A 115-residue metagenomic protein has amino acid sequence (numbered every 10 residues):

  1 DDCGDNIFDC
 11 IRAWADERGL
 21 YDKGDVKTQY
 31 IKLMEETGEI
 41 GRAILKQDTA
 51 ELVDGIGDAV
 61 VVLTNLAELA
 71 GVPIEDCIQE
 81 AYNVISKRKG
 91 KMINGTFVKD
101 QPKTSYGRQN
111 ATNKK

Functional and structural regions predicted by a protein language model:
D1-I56, V60-K115: Flexible "arm" and connector segments at domain edges
